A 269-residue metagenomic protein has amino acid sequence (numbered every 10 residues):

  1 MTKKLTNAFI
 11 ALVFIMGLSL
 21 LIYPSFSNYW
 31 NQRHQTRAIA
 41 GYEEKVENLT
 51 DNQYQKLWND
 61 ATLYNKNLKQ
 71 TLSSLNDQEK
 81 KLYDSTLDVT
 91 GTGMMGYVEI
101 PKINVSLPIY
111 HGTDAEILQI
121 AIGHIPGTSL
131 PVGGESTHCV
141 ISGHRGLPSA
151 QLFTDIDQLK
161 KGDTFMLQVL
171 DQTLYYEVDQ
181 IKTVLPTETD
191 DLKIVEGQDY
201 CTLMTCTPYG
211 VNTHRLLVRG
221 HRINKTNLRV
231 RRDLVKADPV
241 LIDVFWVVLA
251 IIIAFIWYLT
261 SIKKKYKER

Functional and structural regions predicted by a protein language model:
M1, R232-R269: C-terminal single-pass membrane-anchor helix
K3-D243: Solvent-exposed, non-transmembrane regions of membrane-associated and secreted proteins
